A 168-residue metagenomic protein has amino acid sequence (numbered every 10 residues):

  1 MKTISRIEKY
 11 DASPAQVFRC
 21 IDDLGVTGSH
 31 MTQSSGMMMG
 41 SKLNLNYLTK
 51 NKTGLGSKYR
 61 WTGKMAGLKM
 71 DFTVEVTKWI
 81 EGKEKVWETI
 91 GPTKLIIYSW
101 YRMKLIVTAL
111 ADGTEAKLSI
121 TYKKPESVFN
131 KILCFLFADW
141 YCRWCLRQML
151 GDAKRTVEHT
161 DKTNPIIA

Functional and structural regions predicted by a protein language model:
M1-K50, A168: Hydrophobic ligand-binding cavity/cleft-lining segments
T3-S5, K69-V74, Y98-M103: Short, surface-exposed coil-to-beta transition loops
I7-D11, E75, I106: Generic structural detector for well-ordered beta-strands
S13, E81-G82, L110-G113: Short strand-connecting beta-turns/loops that link adjacent beta-strands
R19-S29, F135, G151, R155-H159: Short, intrinsically disordered, mixed-charge
S41-P92, E115, G151-A168: Glycine-rich portal/gate segments that line the openings of hydrophobic small-molecule binding cavities
V86-W144: Beta-strand/loop substructures that line and gate deep hydrophobic ligand-binding cavities in soluble
Y141-A153: Short, hydrophobic-biased amphipathic alpha-helical segments
